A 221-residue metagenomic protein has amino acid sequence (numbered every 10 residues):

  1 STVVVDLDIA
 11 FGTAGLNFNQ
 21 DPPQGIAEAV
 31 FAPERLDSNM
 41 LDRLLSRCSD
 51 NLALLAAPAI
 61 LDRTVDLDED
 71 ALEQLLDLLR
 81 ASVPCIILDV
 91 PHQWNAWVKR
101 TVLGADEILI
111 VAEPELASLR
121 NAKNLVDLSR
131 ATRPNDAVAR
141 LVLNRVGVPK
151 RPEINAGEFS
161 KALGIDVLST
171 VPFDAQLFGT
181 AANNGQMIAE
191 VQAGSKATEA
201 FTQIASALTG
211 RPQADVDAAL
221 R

Functional and structural regions predicted by a protein language model:
T2-L54, S169: Phosphate-binding loop that captures ATP/GTP phosphates
R35-V90, W94, L119: Cytosolic-facing regulatory segments adjacent to core modules
L55, V146-G147, F159-I188, F201: Beta-strand-loop-alpha "switch" segments that mediate conformational coupling across diverse proteins
L78-S82, Q93-L116: Inter-motif core of Ras-like GTPase G domains
A112-P114, A139-R151, T170-Q176: G-domain G4 guanine-recognition motif of GTPases
L119-V138: Conserved C-terminal guanine-recognition region of P-loop GTPase G domains, centered on the G4
N183-R221: NTP-binding/hydrolysis catalytic cores, primarily Walker-type P-loop NTPases
